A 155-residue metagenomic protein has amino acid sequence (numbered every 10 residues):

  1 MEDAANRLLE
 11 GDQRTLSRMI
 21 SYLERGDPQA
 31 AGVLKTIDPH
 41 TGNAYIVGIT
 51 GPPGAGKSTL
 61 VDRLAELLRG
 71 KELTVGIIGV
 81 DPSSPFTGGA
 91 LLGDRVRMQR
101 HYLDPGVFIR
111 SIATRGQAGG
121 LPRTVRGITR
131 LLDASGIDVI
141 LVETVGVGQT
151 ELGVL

Functional and structural regions predicted by a protein language model:
D3-V47, P52-A55, L64-T150: Nucleotide-state-sensitive switch-loop elements of NTP-binding domains
S58: Walker A/P-loop
G153-L155: Short, intrinsically disordered, charge-balanced linker/junction segments flanking boundaries in proteins
